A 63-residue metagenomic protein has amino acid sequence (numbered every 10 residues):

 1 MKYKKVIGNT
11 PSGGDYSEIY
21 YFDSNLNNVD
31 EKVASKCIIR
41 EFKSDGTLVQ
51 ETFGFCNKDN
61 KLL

Functional and structural regions predicted by a protein language model:
M1-L63: Glycine/tyrosine- and acidic-biased, solvent-exposed loop/turn segments at the edges of beta-strands
